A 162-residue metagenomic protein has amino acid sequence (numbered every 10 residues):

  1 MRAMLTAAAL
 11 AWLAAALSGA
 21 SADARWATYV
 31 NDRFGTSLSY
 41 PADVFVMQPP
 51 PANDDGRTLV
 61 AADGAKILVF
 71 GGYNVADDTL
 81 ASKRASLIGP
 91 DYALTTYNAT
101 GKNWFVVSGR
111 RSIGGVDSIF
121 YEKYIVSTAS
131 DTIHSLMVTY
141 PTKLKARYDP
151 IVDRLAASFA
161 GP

Functional and structural regions predicted by a protein language model:
M1-T6: Positively charged n-region of N-terminal signal peptides that target proteins for export
A7-A16: Bacterial N-terminal signal peptides
D23-A52: N-terminal "mature-domain start" segment
L38, A42, P150-D153, A157: Solvent-exposed, polar/charged alpha-helical surfaces in well-ordered, non-transmembrane soluble domains, broadly
V46-R154: Conserved polar/disulfide-associated segments of primarily extracytoplasmic proteins
A160-P162: Short, solvent-exposed mixed-charge patches
